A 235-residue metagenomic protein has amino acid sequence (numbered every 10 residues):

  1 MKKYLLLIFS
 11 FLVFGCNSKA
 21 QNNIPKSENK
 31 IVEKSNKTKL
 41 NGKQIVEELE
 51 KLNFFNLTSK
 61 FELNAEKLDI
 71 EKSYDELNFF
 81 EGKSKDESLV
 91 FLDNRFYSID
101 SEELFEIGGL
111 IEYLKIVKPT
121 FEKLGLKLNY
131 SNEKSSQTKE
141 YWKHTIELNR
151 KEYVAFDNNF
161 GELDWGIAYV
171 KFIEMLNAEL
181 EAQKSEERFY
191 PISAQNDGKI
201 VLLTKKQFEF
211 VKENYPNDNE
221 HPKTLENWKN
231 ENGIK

Functional and structural regions predicted by a protein language model:
M1-S27: Bacterial Sec-dependent N-terminal signal peptides
K19-K235: Contiguous interface-forming segments/domains that mediate binding rather than catalysis
